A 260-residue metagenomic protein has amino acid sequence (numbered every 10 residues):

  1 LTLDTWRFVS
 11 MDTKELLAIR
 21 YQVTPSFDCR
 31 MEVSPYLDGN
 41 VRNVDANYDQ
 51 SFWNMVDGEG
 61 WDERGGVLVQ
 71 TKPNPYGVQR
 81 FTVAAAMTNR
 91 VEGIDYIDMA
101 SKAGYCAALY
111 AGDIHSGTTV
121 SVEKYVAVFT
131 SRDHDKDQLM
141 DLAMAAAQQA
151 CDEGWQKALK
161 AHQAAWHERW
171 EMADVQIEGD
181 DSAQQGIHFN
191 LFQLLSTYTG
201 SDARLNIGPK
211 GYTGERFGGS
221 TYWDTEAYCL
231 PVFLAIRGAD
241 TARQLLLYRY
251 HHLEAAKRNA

Functional and structural regions predicted by a protein language model:
L1-F217: Acidic/polar, glycine-enriched structural segments that form the non-catalytic walls/loops of the carbohydrate-binding
R20-Q22, I187-L194, T225-D240, R249-H252: Alpha-helical support elements that line or immediately flank enzyme active sites and cofactor-binding pockets
S26, G39, T130-S131, L234-G238 (+2 more regions): Short, well-ordered loop/turn and helix-capping segments at boundaries between secondary-structure elements and domains
Y198-T213, A239-A260: Helix-terminus loop motifs that line ligand-binding clefts
G214-S220, T225-E226: Segments forming glycine/polar-rich beta-alpha architectures that bind adenosine-containing cofactors
